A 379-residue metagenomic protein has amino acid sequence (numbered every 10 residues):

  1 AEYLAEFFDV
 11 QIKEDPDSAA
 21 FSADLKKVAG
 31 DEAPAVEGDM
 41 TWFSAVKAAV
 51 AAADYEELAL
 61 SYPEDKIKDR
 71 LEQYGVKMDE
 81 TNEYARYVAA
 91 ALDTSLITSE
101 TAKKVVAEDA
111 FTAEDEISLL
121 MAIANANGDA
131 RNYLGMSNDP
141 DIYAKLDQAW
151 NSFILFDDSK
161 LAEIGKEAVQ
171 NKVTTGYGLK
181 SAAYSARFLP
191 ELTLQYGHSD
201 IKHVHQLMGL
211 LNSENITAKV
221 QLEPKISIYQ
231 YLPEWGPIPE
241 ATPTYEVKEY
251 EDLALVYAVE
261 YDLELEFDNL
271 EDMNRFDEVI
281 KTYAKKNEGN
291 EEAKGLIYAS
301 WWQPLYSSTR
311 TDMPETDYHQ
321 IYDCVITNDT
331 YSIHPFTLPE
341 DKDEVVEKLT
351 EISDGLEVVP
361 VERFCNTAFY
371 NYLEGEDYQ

Functional and structural regions predicted by a protein language model:
A1-S44, A51-Y84, T98-A110, A124-E191 (+4 more regions): Feature responds to low-complexity, polar/acidic, surface-exposed segments characteristic of secreted/exported proteins
G165-F369, D377-Q379: Long, low-hydrophobicity ectodomains and other hydrophilic envelope-associated domains
